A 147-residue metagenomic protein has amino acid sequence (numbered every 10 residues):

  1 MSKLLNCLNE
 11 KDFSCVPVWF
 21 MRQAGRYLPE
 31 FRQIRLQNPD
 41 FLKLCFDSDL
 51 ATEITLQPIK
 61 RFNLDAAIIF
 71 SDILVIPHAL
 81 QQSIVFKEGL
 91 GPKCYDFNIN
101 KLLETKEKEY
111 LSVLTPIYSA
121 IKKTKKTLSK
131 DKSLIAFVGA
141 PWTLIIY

Functional and structural regions predicted by a protein language model:
M1-A79: N-terminal basic, low-complexity leaders that serve as flexible interaction/assembly modules and, when applicable, as
R26, Q82, A140: Gly/Ser/Thr-rich helix-start
I54, I135-W142, I146: Conserved alpha/beta-domain cores
F62, L128-S129: A structural signal for short coil/turn segments at secondary-structure junctions
D72-L74, G89, G139: Beta-hairpin (beta-strand-turn-beta-strand) motif
A79-G91, T143-Y147: Aromatic- and acidic-residue-enriched segments that line the glycan-binding/catalytic groove of carbohydrate-active
G89-T127: A gly/proline- and charged-residue-enriched helix-loop-helix capping module
D131-S133: Proline-centered loop/turn at the N-terminus of a beta-strand
